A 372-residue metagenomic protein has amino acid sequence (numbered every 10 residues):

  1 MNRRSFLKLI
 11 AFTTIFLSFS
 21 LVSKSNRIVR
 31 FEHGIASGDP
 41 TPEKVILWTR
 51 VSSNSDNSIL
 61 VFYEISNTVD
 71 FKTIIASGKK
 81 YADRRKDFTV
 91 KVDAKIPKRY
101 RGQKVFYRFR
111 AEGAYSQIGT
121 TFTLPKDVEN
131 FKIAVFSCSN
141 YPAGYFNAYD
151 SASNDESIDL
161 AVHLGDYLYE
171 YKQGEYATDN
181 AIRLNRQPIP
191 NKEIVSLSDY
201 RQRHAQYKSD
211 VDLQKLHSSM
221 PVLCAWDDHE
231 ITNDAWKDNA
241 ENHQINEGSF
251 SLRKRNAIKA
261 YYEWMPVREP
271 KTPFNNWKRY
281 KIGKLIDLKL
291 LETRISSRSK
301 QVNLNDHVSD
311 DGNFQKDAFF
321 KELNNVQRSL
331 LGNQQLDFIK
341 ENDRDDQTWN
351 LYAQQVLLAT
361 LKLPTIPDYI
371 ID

Functional and structural regions predicted by a protein language model:
R3, K8, F19, K24-D372: Metal-dependent phosphoester/phosphodiester hydrolase catalytic core
I10-T14: Sec-dependent signal peptide hydrophobic core
